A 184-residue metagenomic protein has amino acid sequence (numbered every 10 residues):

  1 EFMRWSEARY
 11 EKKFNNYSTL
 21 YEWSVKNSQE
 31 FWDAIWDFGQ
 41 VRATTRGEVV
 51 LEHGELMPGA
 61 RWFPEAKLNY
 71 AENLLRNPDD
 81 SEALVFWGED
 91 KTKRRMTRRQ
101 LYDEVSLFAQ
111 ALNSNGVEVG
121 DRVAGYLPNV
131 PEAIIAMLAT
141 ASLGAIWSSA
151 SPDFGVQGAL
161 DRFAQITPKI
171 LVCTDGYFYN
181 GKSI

Functional and structural regions predicted by a protein language model:
E1-A60: N-terminal amphipathic, basic-rich helices that act as targeting or association modules
A8-K13, A71-Q100: AMP-dependent adenylate-forming
S18-W23, L84-L138, G155-L160, K182: Conserved AMP-binding/adenylate-forming core of the ANL superfamily
V25, D33-R46, P64-V85: A short N-terminal helical cap/helix-turn-helix that marks the beginning of AMP-binding/adenylate-forming
S28, I35, A71-L74, V105-F108 (+1 more regions): Structural preference for long, well-ordered alpha-helical segments in enzyme cores
L51-L56, V85-D90, G176: Short linear capping/connector segments at secondary-structure termini
S142-I184: Structural core segment of the AMP-binding/adenylate-forming
